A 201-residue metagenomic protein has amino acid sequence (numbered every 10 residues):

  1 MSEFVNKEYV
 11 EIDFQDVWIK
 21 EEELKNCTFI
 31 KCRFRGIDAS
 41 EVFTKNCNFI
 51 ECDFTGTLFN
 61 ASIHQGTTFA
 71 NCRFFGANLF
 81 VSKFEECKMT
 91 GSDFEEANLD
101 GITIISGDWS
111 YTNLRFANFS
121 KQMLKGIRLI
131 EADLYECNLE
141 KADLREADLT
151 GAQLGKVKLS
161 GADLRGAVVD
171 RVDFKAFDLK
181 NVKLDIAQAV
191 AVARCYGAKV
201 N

Functional and structural regions predicted by a protein language model:
M1-N201: Tandem repeat scaffolds
